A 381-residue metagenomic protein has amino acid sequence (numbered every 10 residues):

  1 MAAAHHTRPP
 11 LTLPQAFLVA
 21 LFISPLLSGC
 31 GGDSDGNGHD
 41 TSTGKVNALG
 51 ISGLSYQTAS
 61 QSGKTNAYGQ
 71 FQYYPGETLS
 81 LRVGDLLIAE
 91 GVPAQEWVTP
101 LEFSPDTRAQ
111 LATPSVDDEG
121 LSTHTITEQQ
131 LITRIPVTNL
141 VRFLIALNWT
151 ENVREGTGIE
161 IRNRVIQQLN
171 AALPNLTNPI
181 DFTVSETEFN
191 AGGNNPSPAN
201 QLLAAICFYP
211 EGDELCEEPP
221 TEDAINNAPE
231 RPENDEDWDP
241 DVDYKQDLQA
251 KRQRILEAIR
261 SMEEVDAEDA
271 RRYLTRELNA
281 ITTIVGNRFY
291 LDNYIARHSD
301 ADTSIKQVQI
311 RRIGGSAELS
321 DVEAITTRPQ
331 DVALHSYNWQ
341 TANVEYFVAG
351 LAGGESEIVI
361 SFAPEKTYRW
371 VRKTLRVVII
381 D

Functional and structural regions predicted by a protein language model:
M1-T12: N-terminal secretory signal peptides that target proteins for export/translocation
L13-A20: Sec-dependent signal peptide recognition, specifically the positively charged N-region followed immediately by
L26-G29: C-terminal motif of bacterial Sec signal peptides marking the signal peptidase cleavage site
D33-Y68, Q72-D381: Feature for extracytoplasmic/surface-facing segments of secreted or surface-associated proteins, emphasizing
